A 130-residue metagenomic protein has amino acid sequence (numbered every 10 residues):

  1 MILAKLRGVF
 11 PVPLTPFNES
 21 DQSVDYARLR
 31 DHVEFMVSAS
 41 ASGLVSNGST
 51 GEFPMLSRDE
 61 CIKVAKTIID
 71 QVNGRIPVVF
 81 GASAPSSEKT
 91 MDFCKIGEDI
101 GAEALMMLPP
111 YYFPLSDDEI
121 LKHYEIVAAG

Functional and structural regions predicted by a protein language model:
I2-G130: Active-site beta->alpha loop and helix N-cap motifs at the rims of alpha/beta catalytic domains
